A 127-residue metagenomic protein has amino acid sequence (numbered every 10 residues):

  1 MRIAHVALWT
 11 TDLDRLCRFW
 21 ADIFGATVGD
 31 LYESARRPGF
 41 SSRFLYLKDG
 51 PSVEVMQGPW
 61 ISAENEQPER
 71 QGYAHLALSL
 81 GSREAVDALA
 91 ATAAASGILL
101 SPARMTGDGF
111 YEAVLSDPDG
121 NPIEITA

Functional and structural regions predicted by a protein language model:
M1-H5, Q71-H75: Short, solvent-exposed beta-strand edge segments and adjacent coil->beta transition regions
A7-W9, A77-G81, S116, T126: Short hydrophobic/aromatic beta-strand micro-patches that form the beta-sheet surface supporting nucleotide- or nucleic
W9-S52: Core segments of cupin and vicinal oxygen chelate
R15, E84-A88: Short, conserved charged micro-motifs
F19-D22, L89-A93: Short amphipathic alpha-helices in soluble, non-transmembrane regions that often serve as interface/regulatory elements
G39, G72, G109: Exposed loop/turn and edge beta-strand positions of beta-sandwich/beta-sheet ligand-binding modules
F44, A90-A127: Vicinal oxygen chelate
Q57-A63, A127: Acetyl-CoA-dependent GNAT
